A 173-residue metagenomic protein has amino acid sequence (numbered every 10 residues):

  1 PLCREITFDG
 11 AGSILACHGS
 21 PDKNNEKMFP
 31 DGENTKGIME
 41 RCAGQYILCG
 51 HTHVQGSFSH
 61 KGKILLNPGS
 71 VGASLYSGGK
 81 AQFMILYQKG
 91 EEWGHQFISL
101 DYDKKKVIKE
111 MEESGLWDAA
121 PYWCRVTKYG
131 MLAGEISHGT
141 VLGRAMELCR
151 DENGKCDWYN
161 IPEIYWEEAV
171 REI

Functional and structural regions predicted by a protein language model:
P1-C3, T52, S70-G72: Glycine-rich, charged/polar anion/phosphate-binding loops that engage phosphate groups from diverse ligands
P1-Y46: Conserved catalytic scaffold of divalent metal-dependent phosphoesterases
C3-T7, Q55-S59, Q82-L86: Short beta-strand scaffold segments in enzyme catalytic cores
E5-L15, H60-I64, G90-G94: Beta-strand-turn-beta hairpins that frame and shape the catalytic cleft of phosphate-ester-processing enzymes
A16-C17, Y46-H53, L65-G69: Active-site neighborhood of phospho(di)ester-bond hydrolases with catalytic His/Asp-centered motifs
D22-N24, L48-S59, A73-G78: Active-site environment of divalent metal-dependent phosphoester hydrolases
K27, K36-M39, F58, K63-I64 (+1 more regions): Metallo-beta-lactamase
G62-P68, G72-I173: Acidic, His/Gly-rich catalytic cores of divalent-metal-dependent hydrolytic chemistry
